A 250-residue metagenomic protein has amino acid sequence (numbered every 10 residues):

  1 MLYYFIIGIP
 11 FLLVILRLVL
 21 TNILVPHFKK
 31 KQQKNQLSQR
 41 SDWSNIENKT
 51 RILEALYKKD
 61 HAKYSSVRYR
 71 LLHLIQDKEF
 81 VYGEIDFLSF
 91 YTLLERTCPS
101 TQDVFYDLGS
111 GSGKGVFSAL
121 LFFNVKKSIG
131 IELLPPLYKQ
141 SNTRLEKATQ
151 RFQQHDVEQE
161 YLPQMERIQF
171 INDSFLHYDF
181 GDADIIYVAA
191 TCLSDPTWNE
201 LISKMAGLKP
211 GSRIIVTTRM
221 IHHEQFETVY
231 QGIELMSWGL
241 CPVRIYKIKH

Functional and structural regions predicted by a protein language model:
Y3-T101: S-adenosyl-L-methionine
Q102-G111: Conserved class I S-adenosyl-L-methionine
K114-V125: Conserved SAM-binding loop of SAM-dependent methyltransferases across substrates and taxa, primarily the Class I
G115, P136-L137: Conserved short alpha-helix immediately C-terminal to the canonical SAM/SAH-binding motif I of Rossmann-like
K127-E132: Conserved SAM-binding motif I beta-strand of class I
Q140-F180: S-adenosyl-L-methionine
D184-P196: A short SAM/SAH-binding and catalytic strip from SAM-dependent methyltransferases
L193-H250: C-terminal substrate-binding/active-site "lid" region of AdoMet-derived donor-dependent transferases
